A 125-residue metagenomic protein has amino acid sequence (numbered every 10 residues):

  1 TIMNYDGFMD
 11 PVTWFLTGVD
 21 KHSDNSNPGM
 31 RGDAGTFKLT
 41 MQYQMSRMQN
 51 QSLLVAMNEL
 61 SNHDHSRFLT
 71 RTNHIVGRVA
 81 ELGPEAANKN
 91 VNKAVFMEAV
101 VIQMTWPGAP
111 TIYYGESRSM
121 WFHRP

Functional and structural regions predicted by a protein language model:
T1-A56, N92-K93, V101-I102, R118-P125: Active-site-proximal helices and loops of the catalytic beta/alpha 8
D6, L60-R78, P107-P125: Aromatic/acidic polysaccharide-binding cleft in carbohydrate-active enzymes
F15-S23, S52-K89: Active-site clefts of carbohydrate-active enzymes
E98-A109: Short, hydrophobic/amphipathic alpha-helical patches that form generic packing surfaces within helical domains
